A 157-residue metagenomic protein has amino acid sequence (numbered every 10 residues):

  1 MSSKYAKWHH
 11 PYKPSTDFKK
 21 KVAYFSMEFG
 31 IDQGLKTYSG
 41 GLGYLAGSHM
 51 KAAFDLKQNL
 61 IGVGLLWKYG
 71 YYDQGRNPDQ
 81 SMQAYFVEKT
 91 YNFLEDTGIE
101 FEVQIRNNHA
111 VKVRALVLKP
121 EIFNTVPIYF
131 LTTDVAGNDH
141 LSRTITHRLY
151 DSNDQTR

Functional and structural regions predicted by a protein language model:
M1-R157: Catalytic cores of carbohydrate-active enzymes across secretory and cytosolic contexts
